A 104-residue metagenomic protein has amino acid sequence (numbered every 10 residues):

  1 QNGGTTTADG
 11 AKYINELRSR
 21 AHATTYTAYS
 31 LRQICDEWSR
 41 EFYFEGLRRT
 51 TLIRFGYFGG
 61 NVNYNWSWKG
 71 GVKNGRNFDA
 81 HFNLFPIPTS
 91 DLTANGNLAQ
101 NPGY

Functional and structural regions predicted by a protein language model:
Q1-N15: C-terminal substrate/ligand-recognition segments
R18, A23-Y104: Long, intrinsically disordered, low-complexity segments
